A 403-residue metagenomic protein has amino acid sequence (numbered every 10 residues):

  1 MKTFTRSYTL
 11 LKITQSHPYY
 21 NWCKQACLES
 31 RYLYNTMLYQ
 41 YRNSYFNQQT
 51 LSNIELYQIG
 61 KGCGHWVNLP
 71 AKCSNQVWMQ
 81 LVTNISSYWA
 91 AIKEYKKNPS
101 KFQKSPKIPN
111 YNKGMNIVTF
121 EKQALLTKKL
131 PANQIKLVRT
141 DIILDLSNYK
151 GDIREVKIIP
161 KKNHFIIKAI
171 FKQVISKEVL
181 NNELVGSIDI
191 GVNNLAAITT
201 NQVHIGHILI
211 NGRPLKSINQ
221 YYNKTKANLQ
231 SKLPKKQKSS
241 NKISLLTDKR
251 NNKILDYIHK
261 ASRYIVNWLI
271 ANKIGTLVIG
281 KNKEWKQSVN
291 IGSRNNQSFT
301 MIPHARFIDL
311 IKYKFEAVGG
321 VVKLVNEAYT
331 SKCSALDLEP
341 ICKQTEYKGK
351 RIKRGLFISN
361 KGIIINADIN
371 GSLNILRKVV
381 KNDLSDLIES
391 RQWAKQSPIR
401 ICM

Functional and structural regions predicted by a protein language model:
M1-Q76: Gly/serine-rich nucleotide phosphate-binding loop at the start of the catalytic core of nucleotide/ADP-ribose-handling
K2-F4, N296-M403: Positively charged, low-complexity nucleic-acid-binding target-recognition regions
M37, Q76-Y88, A367-V379: Stable alpha-helical structural segments in soluble proteins, enriched in small hydrophobic residues
F46, T50-G62, K161-H164, K168-V185 (+2 more regions): Substrate-contacting helices/loops that form the catalytic groove of nucleic-acid and nucleotide-polymer processing
I54-H164, Q297, M301: Acidic carboxylate diad motif detector
A124-K128, A132-K136, L195-N201, R354-N360: Short polybasic amphipathic segments
I143-D145, I170, I270, N326: Short helix-coil boundary/hinge micro-motifs
